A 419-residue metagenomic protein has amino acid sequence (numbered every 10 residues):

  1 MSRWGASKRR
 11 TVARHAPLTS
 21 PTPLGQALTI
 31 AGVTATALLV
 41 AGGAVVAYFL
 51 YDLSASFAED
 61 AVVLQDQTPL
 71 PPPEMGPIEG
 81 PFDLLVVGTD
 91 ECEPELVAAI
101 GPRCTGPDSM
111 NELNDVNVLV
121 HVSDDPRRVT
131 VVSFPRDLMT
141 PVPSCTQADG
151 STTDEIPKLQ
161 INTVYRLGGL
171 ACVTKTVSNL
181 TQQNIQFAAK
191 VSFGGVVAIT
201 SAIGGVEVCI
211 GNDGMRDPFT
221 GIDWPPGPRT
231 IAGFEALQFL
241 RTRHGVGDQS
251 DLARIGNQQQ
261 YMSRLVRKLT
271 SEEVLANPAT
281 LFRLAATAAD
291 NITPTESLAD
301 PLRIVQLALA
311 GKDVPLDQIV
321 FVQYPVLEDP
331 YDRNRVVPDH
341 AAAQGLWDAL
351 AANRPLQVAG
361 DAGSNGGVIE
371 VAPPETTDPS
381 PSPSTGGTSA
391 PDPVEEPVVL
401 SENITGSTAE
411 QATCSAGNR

Functional and structural regions predicted by a protein language model:
S2-R419: Non-catalytic, solvent-exposed segments at the cell envelope interface
